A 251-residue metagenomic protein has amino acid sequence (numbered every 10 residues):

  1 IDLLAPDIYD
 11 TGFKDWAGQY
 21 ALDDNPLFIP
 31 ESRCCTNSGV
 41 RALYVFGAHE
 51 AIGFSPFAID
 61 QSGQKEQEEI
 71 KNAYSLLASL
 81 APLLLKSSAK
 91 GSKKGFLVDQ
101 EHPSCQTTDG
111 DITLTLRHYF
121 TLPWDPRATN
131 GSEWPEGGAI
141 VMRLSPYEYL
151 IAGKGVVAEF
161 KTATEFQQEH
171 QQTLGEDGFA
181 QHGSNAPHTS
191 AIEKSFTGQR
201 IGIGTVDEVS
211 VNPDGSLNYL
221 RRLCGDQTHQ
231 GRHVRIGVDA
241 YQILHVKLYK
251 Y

Functional and structural regions predicted by a protein language model:
I1-V45: Glycoside hydrolase catalytic-domain groove-lining segments
Y9, Y20, Y44, Y74 (+5 more regions): Sequence-level detector for tyrosine residue identity
R33, R41, R117, R127 (+5 more regions): Arginine residue identity/basic-tract feature
C34-C35, C105, C224: Generic recognition of cysteine residues
R41-E50, F54-S55, Q61-Q64, L77 (+5 more regions): Aromatic-residue detector
L43-S190: Aromatic- and carboxylate-lined catalytic core of secreted/periplasmic carbohydrate-active enzymes
A152-Y251: C-terminal beta-sandwich/jelly-roll accessory domains of carbohydrate-active enzymes
